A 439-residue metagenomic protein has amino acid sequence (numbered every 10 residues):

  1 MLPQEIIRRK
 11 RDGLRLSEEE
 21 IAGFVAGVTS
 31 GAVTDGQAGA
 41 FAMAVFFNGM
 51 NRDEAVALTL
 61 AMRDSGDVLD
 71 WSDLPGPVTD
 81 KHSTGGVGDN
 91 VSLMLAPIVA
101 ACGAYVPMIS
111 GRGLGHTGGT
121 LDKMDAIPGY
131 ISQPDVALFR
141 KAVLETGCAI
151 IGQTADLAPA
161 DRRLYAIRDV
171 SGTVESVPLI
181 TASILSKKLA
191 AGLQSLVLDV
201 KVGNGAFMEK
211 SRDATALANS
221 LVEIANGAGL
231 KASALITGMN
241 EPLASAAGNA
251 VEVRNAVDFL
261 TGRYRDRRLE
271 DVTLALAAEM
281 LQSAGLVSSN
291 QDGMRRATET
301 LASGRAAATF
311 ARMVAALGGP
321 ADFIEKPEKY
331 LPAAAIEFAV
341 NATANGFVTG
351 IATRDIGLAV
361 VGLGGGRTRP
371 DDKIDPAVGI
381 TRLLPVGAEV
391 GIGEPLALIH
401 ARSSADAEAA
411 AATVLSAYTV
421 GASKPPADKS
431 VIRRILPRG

Functional and structural regions predicted by a protein language model:
M1-G88, I127, A311-P320, V431-I432 (+1 more regions): Acidic, glycine/proline-rich low-complexity segments that act as flexible tails and inter-domain linkers
E5, K10, R15-S17, V28 (+4 more regions): Well-ordered secondary-structure scaffolds
F47-N48, L93-P107, K187-G192, G227-A228 (+1 more regions): Alpha-helix C-terminal capping segments
P77-A100, A104-H116: Glycine/serine-rich anion-binding loops at beta->alpha junctions that coordinate negatively charged ligand groups
S92, S110, T117-D122, T154-A155 (+5 more regions): Short acidic, glycine/serine/threonine-rich loops at helix termini
I109, V143, I151-T154, I184 (+2 more regions): Short beta-strand segments
K123-A149, N219-A225, G229: A glycine-rich helix N-cap at a beta->alpha junction
L144-A191: Phosphate/diphosphate-binding glycine-rich loops and adjacent basic-rich segments that engage nucleotide
